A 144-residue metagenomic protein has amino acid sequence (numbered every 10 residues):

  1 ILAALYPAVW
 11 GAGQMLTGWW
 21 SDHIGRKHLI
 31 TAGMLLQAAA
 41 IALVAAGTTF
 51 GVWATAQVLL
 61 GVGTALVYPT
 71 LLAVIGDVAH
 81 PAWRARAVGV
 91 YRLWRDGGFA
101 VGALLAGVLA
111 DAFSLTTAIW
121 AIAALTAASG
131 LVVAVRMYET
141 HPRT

Functional and structural regions predicted by a protein language model:
P7-M15, F99-A100: Residue-level signature of mid-helix packing/kink "hotspots" within the transmembrane helices of 12-pass Major
W20-S21, V108-F113: Interfacial helix-cap and linker-helix signal at transmembrane-aqueous boundaries of multi-pass secondary transporters
G25, A46-T48: Helix-breaking motifs and short loop linkers at transmembrane-helix boundaries and internal kinks in secondary membrane
H28-L43: Structural signature of the two symmetry-related core transmembrane helices
A40-V44, L60, V133: MFS-fold secondary transporters
G51-Q57: Short hydrophobic/alpha-helical segments at membrane-entry points of transmembrane helices in Major Facilitator
L66-A79: Intracellular juxtamembrane helix-capping segments at the cytosolic ends of symmetry-related transmembrane helices
P81-Y91: Loop-to-transmembrane helix entry/capping segments in MFS-fold secondary transporters and related SLC/MFSD carriers
